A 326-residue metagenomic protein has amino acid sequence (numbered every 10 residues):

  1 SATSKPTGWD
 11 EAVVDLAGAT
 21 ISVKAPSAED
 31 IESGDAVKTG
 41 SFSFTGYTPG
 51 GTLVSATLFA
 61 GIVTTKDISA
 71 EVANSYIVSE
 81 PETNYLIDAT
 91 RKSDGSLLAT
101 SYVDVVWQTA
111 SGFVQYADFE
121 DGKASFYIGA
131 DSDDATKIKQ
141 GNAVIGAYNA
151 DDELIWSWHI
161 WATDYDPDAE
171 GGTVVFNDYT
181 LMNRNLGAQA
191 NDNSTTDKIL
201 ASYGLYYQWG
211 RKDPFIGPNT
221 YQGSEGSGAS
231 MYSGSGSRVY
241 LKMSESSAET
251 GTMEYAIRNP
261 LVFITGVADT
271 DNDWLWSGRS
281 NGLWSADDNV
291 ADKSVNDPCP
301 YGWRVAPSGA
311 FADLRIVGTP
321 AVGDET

Functional and structural regions predicted by a protein language model:
S1-D10, T57-D118, A169-L186, A190-N191: Solvent-exposed, low-complexity, repeat-rich "mucin-like" stalks and linkers
G18-T39, D121-Q140: Extracellular/luminal low-complexity segments enriched in Ser/Thr/Pro
S33-G50, K139-A150: A short beta-strand micro-motif common to beta-rich folds, especially ectodomain repeats
G51-T65, D152-P167: C-terminal edge beta-strand
T90-A135, A147-A150, W158, A268-W284: Acidic/polar, low-complexity linker and loop regions
V144-G146, H159-W161, V175, T180-M182 (+1 more regions): Residues within well-ordered beta-strands of beta-sheet-rich folds
A169-S277, P307-G309: A short glycine-rich, aromatic-capped structural motif
Y179-A188, F263, D271-T326: Conserved hydrophobic ligand-interaction patch in extracellular adhesion modules
